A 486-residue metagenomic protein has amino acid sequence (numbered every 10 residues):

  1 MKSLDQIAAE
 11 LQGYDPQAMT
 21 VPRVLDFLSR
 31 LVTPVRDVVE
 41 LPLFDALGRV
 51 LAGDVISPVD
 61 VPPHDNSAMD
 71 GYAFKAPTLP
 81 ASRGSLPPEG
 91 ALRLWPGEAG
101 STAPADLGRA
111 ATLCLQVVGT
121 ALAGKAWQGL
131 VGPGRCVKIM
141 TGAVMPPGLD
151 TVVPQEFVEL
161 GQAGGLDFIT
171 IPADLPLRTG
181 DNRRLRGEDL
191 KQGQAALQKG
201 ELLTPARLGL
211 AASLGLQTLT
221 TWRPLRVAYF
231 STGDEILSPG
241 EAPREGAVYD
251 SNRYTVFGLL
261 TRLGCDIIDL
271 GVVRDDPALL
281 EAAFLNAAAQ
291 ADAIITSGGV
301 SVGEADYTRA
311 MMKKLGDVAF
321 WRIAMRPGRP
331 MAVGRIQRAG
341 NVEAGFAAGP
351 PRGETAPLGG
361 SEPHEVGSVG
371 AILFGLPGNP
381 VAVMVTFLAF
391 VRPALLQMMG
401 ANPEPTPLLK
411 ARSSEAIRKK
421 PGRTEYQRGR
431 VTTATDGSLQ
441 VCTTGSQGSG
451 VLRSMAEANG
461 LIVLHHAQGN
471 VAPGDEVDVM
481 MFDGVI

Functional and structural regions predicted by a protein language model:
M1-A110, L185, P403-Y426: Short, low-complexity N-terminal leaders and the immediately following helix N-cap/first helix
M1-V21, Q217-E343, G360, E365-L376 (+2 more regions): Helix-rich terminal scaffold detector
K2-M19, A73-D269, R274, L285 (+3 more regions): Short, glycine/charged-enriched hinge/interface segments at domain edges or termini
P16-R23, V38-L41, D45, M69 (+20 more regions): Conserved active-site and cofactor/substrate-binding residues in soluble primary-metabolism enzymes
P22-L25, V39, L43-F44, G53 (+7 more regions): Flexible glycine/proline-rich
L28, G71, G193, Y229 (+4 more regions): Residue-level signal for inorganic ion chemistry
S57, T179-G180, G460: Short loop/turn motifs at secondary-structure junctions and domain boundaries
P58-D60, A121-A126, P377: A short glycine/serine-rich beta->alpha loop
